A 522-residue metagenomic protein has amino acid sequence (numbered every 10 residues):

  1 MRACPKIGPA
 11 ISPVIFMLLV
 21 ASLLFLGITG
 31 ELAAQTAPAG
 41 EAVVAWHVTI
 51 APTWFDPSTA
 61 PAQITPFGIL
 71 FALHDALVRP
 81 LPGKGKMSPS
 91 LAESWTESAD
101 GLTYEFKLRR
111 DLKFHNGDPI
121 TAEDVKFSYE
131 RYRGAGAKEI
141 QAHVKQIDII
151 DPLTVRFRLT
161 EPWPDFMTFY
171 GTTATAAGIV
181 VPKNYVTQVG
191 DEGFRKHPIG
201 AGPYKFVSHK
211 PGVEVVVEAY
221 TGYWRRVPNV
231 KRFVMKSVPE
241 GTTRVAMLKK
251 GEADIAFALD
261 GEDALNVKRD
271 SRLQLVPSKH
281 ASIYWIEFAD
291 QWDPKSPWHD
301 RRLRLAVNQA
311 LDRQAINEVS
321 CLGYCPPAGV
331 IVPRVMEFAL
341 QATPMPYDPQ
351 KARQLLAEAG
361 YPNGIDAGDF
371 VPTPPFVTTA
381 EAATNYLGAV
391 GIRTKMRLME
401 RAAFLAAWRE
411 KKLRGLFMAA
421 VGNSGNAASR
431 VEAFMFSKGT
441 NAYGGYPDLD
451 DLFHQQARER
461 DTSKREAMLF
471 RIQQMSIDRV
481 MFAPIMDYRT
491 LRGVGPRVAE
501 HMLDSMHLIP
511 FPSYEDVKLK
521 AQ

Functional and structural regions predicted by a protein language model:
K6, Q35-A37, K107, E139-Y185: Surface-exposed binding/hinge segments that line and control ligand-binding clefts or catalytic entry sites
A45-A99, E130, I199-G200: N-terminal lobe/hinge region of extracytoplasmic solute-binding protein
W46, I50, G68, K210 (+5 more regions): Detector for C-terminal structural segments
T49-F67, L91, D118, F166-A176 (+4 more regions): A structural "hinge/loop" feature
L81-K86, T173-P228, R232, T242 (+3 more regions): Gly/Pro-rich hinge or "lid" segments in bacterial periplasmic/extracellular proteins
E93-G136, I150, R156-R158, R244-M247 (+1 more regions): Aromatic- and charge-enriched surface segment that lines or borders ligand/interaction sites
R131, E192, Y220-N266, L305 (+2 more regions): Ligand-site clamp/hinge motif
P294-K295, R301, P326-E358, F376-T378: Structural transition elements
